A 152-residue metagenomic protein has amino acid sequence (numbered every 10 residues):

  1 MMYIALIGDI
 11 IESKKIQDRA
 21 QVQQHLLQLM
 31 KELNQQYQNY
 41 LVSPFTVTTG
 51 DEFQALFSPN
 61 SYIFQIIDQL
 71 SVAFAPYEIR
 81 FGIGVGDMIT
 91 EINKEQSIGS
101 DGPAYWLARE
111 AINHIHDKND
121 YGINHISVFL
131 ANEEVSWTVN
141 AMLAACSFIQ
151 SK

Functional and structural regions predicted by a protein language model:
M1-K152: Regulatory and interdomain segments flanking nucleotide-handling catalytic cores in signaling/defense enzymes
